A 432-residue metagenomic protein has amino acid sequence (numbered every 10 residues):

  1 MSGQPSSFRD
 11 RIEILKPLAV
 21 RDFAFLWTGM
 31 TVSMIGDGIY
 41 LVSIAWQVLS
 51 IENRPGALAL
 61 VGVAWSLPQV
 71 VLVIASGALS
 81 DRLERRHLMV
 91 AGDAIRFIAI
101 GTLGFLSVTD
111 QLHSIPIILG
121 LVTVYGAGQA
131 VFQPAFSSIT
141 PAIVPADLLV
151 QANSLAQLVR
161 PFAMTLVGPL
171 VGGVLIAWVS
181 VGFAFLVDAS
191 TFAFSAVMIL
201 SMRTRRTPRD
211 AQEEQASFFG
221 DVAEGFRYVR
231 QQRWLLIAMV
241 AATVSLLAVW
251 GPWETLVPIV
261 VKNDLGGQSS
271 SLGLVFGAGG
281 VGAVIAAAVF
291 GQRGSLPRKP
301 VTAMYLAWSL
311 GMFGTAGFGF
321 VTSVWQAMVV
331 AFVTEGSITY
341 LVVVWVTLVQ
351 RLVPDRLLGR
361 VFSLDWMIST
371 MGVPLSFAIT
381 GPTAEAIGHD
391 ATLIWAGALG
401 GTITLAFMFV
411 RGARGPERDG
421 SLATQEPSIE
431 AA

Functional and structural regions predicted by a protein language model:
F8-P68, R227-G279: Helix-loop boundary and gating motifs at the non-cytosolic
L15-V20, V108-L112, E213-E214, F226-Q232 (+2 more regions): Helix-boundary and loop/linker segments of multi-pass membrane transporters
D22-L41, G62-S80, E84-A99, I117-I176 (+7 more regions): Substrate-agnostic recognition of the 12-TM MFS/MFS-like secondary transporter fold
A24, P55-G56, R86-H87, I115-P116 (+8 more regions): Residues that define the loop-to-transmembrane-helix transition and helix capping in multi-pass membrane transporters
V42-I51, G104-T109, L166-V187, N263-D264 (+1 more regions): Transmembrane alpha-helix termini and helix-breaking/packing motifs in multi-pass membrane transporters
V61, V71, R82, L88 (+4 more regions): C-terminal transmembrane bundle of multi-pass solute transporters/carriers
I100-S107, G172, I176, S195 (+6 more regions): Structural signal for membrane-spanning alpha-helices in multi-pass inner-membrane proteins, emphasizing helix cores
S138, A142, F185-A216, M408-L422: Helix-loop junctions on the cytosolic side of multi-pass membrane transporters, especially the intracellular loop
